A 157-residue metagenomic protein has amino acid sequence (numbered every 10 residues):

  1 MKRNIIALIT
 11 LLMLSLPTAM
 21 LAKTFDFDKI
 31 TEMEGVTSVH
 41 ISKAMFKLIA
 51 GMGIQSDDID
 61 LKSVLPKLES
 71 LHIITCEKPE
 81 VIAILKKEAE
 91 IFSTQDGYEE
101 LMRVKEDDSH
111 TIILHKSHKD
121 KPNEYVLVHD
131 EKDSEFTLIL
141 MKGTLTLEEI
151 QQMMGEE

Functional and structural regions predicted by a protein language model:
M1-D26: Bacterial Sec-dependent N-terminal signal peptides
D26-E80, E88: Early exported N-terminus immediately downstream of N-terminal targeting peptides
M33-V36, P66-L68, E106-S109, P122 (+1 more regions): Extracytoplasmic
P66-H110: Mid-chain, structured segments of secreted extracytoplasmic proteins
I82, Y125, G155-E157: Terminal interaction module
T111-H115: Broad, structure-driven detector of short, well-ordered beta-strand segments within folded domains
K116-L145: A short, solvent-exposed beta-edge/loop patch
T146-E156: Short, low-complexity, Pro/Ser/Thr/Gly-rich segments in the mature regions of secreted, periplasmic
